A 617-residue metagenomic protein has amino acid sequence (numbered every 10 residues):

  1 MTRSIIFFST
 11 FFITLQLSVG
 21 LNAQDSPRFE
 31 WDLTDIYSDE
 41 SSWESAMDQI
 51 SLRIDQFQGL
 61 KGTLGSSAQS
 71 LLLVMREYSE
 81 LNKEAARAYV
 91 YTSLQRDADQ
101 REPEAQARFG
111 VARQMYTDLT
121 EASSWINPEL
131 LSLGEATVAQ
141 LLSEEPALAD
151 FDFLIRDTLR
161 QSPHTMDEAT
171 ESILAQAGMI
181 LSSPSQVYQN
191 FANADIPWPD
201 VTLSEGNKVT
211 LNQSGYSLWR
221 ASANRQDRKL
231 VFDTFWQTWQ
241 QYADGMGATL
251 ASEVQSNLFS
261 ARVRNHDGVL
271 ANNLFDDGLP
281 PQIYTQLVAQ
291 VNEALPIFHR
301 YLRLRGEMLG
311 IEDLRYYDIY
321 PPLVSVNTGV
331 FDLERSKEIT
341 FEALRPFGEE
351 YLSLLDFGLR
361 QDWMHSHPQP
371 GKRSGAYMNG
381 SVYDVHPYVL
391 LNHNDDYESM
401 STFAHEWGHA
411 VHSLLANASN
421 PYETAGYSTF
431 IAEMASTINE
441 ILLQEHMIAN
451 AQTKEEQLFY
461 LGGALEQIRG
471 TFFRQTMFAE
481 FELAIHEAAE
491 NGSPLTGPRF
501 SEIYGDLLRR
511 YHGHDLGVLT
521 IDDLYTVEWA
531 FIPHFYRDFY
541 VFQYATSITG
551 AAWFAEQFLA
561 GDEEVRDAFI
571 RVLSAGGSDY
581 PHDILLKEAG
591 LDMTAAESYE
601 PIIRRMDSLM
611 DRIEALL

Functional and structural regions predicted by a protein language model:
I6-Q16: Bacterial N-terminal signal peptides
V19-A23: Sec/Tat signal peptide C-region and signal peptidase I cleavage site
Q24-D25, T34-S38, I126, L130-L133 (+9 more regions): C-terminal, non-catalytic "cap/extension" segments appended to globular domains
Q24-V326, L508, L616: A well-structured
N265, N394-L414, S436, I441 (+2 more regions): Active-site recognition of the HExxH zinc-binding catalytic motif
G329-F331, D384-A404: Short pre-active-site segment immediately N-terminal to the catalytic Zn-binding motif
G329-F331, M364-H386: Catalytic zinc-binding patch centered on the HExxH motif and its immediate surroundings that defines zinc-dependent
Y427-E455, A464-E466, G470, S547: Post-HExxH zinc-binding segment in Zn-dependent metallohydrolases
